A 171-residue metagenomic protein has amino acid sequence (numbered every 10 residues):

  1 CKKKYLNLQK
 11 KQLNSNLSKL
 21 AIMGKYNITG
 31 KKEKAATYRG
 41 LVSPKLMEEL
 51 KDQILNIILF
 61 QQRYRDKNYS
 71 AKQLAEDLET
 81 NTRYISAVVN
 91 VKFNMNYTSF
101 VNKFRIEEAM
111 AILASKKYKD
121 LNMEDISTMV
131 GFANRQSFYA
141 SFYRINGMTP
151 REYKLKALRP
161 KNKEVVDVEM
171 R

Functional and structural regions predicted by a protein language model:
K3-D125, M129, Q136, S141-R144 (+1 more regions): Membrane-proximal linker segments that couple transmembrane helices to downstream signaling/catalytic modules
